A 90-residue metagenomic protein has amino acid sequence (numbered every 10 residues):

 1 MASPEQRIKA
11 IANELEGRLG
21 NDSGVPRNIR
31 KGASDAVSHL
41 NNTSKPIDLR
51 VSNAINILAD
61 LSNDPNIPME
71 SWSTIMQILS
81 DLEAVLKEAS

Functional and structural regions predicted by a protein language model:
M1-S3, S44-I47, E88-S90: Short coil/turn connectors between adjacent alpha-helices in alpha-solenoid helical repeat scaffolds
M1-S34: Short terminal alpha-helical segments
K9, N13, S34, S38-N41 (+2 more regions): Generic structural signal for well-ordered, non-transmembrane alpha-helical segments in soluble/cytosolic regions
L15-S23, L40-T43, L61-P65, A89: Secondary-structure edge/capping motif, primarily at the C-terminal ends of alpha-helices and the immediately following
R27-D35, S52, W72-Q77: Short, charged, amphipathic alpha-helical segments
K45-N63, E70-S73: Short, charged early-sequence alpha-helical segments and their helix-coil boundaries
L61-S90: Amphipathic alpha-helical binding modules
